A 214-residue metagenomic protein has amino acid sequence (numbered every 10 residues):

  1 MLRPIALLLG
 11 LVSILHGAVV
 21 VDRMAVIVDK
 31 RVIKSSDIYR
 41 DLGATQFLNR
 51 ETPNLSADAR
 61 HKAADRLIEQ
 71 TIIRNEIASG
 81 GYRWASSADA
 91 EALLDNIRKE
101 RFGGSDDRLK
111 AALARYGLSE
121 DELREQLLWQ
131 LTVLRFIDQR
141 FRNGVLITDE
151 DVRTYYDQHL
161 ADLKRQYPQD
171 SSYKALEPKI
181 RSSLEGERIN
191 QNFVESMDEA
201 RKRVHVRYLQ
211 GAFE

Functional and structural regions predicted by a protein language model:
P4-H16: Bacterial N-terminal signal peptides
H16-A18, Y39, R108: Short, compositionally biased low-complexity segments
V20-I27, I33, N54-E214: Peptidyl-prolyl cis-trans isomerase
Y39-T52: Short, surface-exposed, low-complexity cationic segments
